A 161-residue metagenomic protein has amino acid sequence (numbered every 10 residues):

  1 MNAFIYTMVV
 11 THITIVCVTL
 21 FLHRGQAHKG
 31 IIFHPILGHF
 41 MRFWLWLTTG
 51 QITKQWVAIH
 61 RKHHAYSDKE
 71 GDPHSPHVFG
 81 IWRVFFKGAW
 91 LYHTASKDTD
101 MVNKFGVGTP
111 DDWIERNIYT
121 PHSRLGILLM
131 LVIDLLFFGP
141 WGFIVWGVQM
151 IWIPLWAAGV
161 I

Functional and structural regions predicted by a protein language model:
M1-V160: Non-catalytic, topology-defining segments of multipass membrane proteins
